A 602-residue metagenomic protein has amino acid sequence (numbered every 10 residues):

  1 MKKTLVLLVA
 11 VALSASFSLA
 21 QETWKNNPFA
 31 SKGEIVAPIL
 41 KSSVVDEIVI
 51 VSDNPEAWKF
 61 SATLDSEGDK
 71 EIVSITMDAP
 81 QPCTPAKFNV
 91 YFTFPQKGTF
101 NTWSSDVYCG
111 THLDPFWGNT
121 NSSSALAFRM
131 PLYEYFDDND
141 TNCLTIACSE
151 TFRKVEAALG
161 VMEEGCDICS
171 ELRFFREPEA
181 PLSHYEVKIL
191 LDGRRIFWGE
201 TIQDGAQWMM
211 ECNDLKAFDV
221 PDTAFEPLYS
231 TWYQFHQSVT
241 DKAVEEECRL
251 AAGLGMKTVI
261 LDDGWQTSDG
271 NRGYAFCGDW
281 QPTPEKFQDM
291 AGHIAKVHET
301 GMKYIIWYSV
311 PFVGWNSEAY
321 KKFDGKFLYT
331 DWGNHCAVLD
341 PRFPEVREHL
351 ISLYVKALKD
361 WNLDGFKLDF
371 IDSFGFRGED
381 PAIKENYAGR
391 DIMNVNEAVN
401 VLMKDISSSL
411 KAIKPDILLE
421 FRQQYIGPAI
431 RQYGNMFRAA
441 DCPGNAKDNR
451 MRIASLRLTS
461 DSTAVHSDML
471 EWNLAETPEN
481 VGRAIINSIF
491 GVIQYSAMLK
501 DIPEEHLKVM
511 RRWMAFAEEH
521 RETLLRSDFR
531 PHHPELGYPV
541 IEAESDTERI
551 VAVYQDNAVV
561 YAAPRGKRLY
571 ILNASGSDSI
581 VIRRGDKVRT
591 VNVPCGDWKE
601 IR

Functional and structural regions predicted by a protein language model:
M1-W24: Bacterial Sec-dependent N-terminal signal peptides
E22-W208, L215, A562-Y570: N-terminal accessory beta-strand-rich subdomains and adjacent acidic, glycine-rich linkers that precede catalytic cores
E179-H184, L402-R602: Active-site-proximal substrate-binding groove within the catalytic cores of carbohydrate-active enzymes
E200-K216, K257-D263, E285-N334, D416-E420 (+1 more regions): Glycine-rich, aromatic-flanked loop segments that form ligand/cofactor-binding clefts across common enzyme folds
M210-L250, L254-T258, D262, Q266-T267: An acidic-aromatic substrate-binding cleft motif
D219, E226, Y233-Q237, K303-D360 (+2 more regions): Active-site-adjacent "subsite" loops/lids of carbohydrate-active enzymes
G255-W265, L350-K384: Active-site groove signature of glycoside hydrolases
W265-M290, S317-P344, S373-N400, I406: Aromatic- and acidic-residue-enriched carbohydrate-binding clefts of CAZyme catalytic domains
